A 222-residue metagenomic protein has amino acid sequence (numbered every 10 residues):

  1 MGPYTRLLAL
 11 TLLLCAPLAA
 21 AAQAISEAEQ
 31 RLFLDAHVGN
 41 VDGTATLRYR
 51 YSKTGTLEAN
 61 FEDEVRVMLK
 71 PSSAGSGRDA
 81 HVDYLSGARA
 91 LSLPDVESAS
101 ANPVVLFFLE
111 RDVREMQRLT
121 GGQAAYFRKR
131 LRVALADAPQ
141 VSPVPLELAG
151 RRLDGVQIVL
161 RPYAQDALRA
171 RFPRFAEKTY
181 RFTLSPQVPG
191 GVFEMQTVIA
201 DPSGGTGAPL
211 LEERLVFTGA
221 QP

Functional and structural regions predicted by a protein language model:
M1-A9: Bacterial N-terminal signal peptides that target proteins for export
A9-P17: Bacterial N-terminal signal peptides
L18-A22: Sec/Tat signal peptide C-region and signal peptidase I cleavage site
Q23-V96, G121-P222: Acidic, serine/threonine-rich low-complexity disordered tracts
A90-E115: Surface-exposed, glycine/proline- and aromatic-rich loop segments on solvent-exposed faces across compartments
M116-T120: Solvent-exposed amphipathic alpha-helical surface segments
